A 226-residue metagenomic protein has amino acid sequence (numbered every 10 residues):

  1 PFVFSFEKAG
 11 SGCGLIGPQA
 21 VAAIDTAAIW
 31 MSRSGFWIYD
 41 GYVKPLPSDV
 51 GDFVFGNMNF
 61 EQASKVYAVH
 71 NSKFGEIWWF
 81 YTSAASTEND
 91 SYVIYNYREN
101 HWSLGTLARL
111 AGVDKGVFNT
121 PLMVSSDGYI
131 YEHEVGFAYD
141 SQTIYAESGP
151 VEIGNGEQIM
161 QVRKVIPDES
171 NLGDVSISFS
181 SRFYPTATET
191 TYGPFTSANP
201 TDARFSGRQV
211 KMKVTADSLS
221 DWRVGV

Functional and structural regions predicted by a protein language model:
P1-K8: Surface-exposed extracellular loop regions of Gram-negative outer-membrane beta-barrel proteins
G12-A27, R33-V226: Beta-sheet repeat architectures centered on beta-propellers
